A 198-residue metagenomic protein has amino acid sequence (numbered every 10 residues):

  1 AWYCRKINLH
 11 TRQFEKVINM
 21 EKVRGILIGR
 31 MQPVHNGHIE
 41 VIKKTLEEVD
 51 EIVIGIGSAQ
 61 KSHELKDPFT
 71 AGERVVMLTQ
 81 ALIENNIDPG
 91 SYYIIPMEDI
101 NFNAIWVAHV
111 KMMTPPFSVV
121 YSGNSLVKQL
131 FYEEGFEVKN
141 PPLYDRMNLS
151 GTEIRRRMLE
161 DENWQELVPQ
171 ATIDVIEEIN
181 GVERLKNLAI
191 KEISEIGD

Functional and structural regions predicted by a protein language model:
F14-D198: Nucleotidyltransferase catalytic core that binds NTPs
